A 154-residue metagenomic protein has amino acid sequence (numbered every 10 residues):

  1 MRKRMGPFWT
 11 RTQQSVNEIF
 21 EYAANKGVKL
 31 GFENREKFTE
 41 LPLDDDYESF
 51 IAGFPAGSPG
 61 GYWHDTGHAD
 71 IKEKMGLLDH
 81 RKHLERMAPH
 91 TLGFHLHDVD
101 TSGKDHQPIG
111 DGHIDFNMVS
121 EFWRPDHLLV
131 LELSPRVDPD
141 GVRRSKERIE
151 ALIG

Functional and structural regions predicted by a protein language model:
M1-Y62: Active-site acidic/histidine proton-transfer and metal-coordination neighborhood in alpha/beta enzyme cores
K3, K26-K29, K37, K72-K74 (+3 more regions): Context-gated lysine
W9, E40-D45, H68-L128, S134-R136: Gly/Pro-rich active-site loop or hairpin
Q13, N17-F20, A24, E48 (+4 more regions): A structural alpha-helix within SAM-dependent methyltransferase catalytic domains
G27-E33, P59-W63, T91-H95, S102 (+1 more regions): Structural preference for beta-strand elements that scaffold enzyme active sites
A56-P59, K72-L78, G154: Intrinsic low-complexity, intrinsically disordered segments enriched in polar/basic residues
G57-S58, H64, Q107-I109, D138: Generic detector of intrinsically disordered, low-complexity, polar/charged segments
P139-G154: C-terminal helical cap(s) of enzyme catalytic domains, especially alpha/beta-barrels
